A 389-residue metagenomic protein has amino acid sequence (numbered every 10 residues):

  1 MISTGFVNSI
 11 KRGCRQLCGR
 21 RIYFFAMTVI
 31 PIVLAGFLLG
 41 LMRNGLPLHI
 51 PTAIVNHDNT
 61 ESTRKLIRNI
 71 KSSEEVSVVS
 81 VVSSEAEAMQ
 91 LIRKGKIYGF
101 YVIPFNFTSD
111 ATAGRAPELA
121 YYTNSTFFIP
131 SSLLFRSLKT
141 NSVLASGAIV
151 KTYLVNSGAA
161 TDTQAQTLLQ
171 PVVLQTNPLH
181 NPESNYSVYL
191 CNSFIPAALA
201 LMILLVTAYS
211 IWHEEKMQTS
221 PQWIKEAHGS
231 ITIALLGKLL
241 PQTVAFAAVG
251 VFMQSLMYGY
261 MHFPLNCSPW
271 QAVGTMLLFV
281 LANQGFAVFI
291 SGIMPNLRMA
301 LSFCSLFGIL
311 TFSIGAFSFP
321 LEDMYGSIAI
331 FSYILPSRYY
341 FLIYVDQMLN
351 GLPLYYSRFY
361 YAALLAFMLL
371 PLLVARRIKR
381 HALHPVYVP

Functional and structural regions predicted by a protein language model:
M1-Y186, V388-P389: Extracytoplasmic/periplasmic domains immediately adjacent to an N-terminal transmembrane anchor in multi-pass membrane
S3, V7-K11, S184, V188 (+5 more regions): Alpha-helical membrane-protein architecture signal
R15-G19, P196, T232-A245, V249: Alpha-helical transmembrane segments of multi-pass membrane proteins
G40, V206-Y209, Q254, Y258 (+1 more regions): Transmembrane alpha-helix boundary and packing residues in multipass membrane permease domains and related
N59, V244, F252-L256, P264-P389: Membrane-spanning alpha-helical segments of multipass transporters and channels
P130-S146, H180-I195, E214-K225, F246-Q254 (+2 more regions): Hydrophobic alpha-helical transmembrane segments
C191-Y209: Long, hydrophobic alpha-helical segments
I203-L235: Juxtamembrane interface at the cytosolic side of transmembrane helices
